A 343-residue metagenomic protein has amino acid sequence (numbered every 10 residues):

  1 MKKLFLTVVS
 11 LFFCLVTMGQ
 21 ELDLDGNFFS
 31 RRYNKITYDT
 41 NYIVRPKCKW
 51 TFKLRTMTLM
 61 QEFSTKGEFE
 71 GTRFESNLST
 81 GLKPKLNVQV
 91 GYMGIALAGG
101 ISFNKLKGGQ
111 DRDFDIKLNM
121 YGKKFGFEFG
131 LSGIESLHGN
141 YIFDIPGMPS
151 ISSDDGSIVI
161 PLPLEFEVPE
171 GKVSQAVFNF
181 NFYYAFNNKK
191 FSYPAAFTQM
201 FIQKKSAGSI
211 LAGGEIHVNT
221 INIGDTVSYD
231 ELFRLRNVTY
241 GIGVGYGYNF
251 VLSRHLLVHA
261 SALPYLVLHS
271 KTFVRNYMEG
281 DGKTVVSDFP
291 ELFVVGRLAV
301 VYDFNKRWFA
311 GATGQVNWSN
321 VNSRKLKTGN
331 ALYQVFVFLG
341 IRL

Functional and structural regions predicted by a protein language model:
E21-D25, F29, I36-K49, N187-G208 (+2 more regions): Short loop/turn motifs that connect adjacent beta-strands in outer-membrane beta-barrel proteins
F52-M60, V90, G99-F103, M120 (+6 more regions): Transmembrane beta-barrel strands of outer-membrane/channel proteins
M60-K85, A96-G109: Surface-exposed strand-loop-strand hairpins of Gram-negative outer-membrane beta-barrel proteins
G71-F74, S102-N104, D113, P163-E170 (+4 more regions): Extracellular loop and loop/strand-boundary signature of outer-membrane beta-barrel proteins
T72-R73, I216-K306: Outer-membrane beta-barrel transmembrane domain signature
G94-G100, K124-F129, N188-F191, H255-L256 (+1 more regions): Repeated loop/turn-to-beta-strand initiation elements of outer-membrane beta-barrel proteins
N119-R234: Outer-membrane pore/translocation modules
F180-F182, A331-L343: Outer-membrane beta-barrel "beta-signal"
